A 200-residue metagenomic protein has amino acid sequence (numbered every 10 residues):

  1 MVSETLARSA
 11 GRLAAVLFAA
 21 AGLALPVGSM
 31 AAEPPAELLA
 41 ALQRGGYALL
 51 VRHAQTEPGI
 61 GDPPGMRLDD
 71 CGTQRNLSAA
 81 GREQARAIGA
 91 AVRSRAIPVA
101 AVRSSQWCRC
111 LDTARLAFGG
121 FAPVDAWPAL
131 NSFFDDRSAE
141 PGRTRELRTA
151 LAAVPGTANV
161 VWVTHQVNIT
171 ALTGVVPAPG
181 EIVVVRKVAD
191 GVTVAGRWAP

Functional and structural regions predicted by a protein language model:
M1-R8: N-terminal secretory signal peptides that target proteins for export/translocation
A14-L25: Bacterial N-terminal signal peptides
V27-A31: Sec/Tat signal peptide C-region and signal peptidase I cleavage site
A32-P128, F133-D136, V175-P200: Active-site-proximal alpha-helix that buttresses catalytic centers in soluble enzyme cores
G46-A48, G156-T164: Generic beta-sheet signal
R95-I97, V154-T157: Glycine-rich phosphate-binding loop signature in dinucleotide/nucleotide-binding domains
W127-F133, R137-E140, T144-L151: All-alpha RGS (Regulator of G-protein Signaling) helical domain and cognate RGS-like helical scaffolds
